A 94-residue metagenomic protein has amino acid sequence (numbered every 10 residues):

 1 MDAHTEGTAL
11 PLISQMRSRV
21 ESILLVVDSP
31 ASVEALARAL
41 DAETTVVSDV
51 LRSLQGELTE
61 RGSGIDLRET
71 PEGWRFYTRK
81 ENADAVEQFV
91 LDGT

Functional and structural regions predicted by a protein language model:
M1-M16: Phosphate-centric recognition/catalysis
S18-S22: Pre-recognition alpha-helix immediately N-terminal to the DNA-recognition helix within helix-turn-helix or winged-helix
V26-S32: Short capping segments at the starts of secondary-structure elements
S32-A39: A short acidic, leucine-rich amphipathic alpha-helix
A39-D41, G73: Short, charge-patterned binding micro-sites
E43-S53: Short amphipathic alpha-helical interaction segments
L54-T94: Short basic alpha-helical hairpin corresponding to helix-turn-helix/winged-helix-like nucleic-acid-binding
